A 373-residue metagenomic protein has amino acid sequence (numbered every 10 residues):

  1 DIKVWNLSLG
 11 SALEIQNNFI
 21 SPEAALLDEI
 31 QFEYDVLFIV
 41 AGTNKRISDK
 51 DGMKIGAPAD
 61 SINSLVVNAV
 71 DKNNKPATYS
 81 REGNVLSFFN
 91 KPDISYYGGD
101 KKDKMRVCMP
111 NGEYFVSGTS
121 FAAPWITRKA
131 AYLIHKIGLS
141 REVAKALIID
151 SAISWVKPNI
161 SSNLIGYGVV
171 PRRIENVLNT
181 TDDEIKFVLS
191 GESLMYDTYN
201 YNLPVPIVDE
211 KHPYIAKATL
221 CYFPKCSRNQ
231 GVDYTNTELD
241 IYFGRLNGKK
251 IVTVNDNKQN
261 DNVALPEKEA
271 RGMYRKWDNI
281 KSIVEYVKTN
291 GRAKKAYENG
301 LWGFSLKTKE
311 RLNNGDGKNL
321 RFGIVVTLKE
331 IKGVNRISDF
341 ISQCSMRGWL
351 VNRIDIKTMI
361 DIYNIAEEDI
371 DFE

Functional and structural regions predicted by a protein language model:
D1-A57, V116-S117, F121-A122: Substrate-binding/access-modulating region of protease and related hydrolase catalytic domains
S11, G42-R46, V70-K72, D100 (+1 more regions): Acidic, glycine-rich active-site loops and adjacent beta-strand->loop/helix elements that engage anionic groups
E33-D35, S61-S64, V85-K91, K136-L147: Subtilisin-like serine protease catalytic core
M53-A131: Extracellular S/T/G-rich loop segment that most often corresponds to the catalytic His/Ser-adjacent loop
I137-I215: C-terminal subdomain of the subtilisin-like protease fold in secreted/lumenal serine endopeptidases
P213-A216, E285-G315: Noncatalytic modules at the cell exterior or secretory-pathway interfaces, chiefly beta-strand-rich lectin/adhesion
P213-T253, E310-E373: Exposed low-complexity, polar/acidic, P/S/T/G-rich flexible segments that act as propeptides, protease-susceptible
N229-I283: Surface-exposed beta-strand/loop patches in noncatalytic accessory domains and peripheral targeting/linker segments
